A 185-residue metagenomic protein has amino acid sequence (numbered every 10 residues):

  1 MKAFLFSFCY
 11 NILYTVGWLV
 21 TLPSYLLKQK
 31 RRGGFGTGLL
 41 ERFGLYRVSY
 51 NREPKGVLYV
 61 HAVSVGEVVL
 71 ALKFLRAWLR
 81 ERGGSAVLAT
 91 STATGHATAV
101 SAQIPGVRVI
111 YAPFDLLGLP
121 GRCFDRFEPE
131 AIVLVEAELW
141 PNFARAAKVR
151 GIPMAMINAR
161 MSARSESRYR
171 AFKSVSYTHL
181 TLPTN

Functional and structural regions predicted by a protein language model:
K2-L39, V175: A transmembrane-helix-recognition feature enriched in membrane-embedded lipid enzymes and envelope glyco-/phospholipid
P23-G84, L88-V100: N-terminal signal-anchor transmembrane helix
T37-G44, P113-D115, E136, E166-R170: Short gly/ser/thr-rich secondary-structure transition/capping motifs
G66-F143: Membrane-embedded segments
I104-V107, F127, R150-I152, F172-V175: Short, hinge-like loop/turn segments at secondary-structure boundaries
D115-G121, R160-Y177: Nucleotide-sugar donor phosphate/pyrophosphate-binding loop at the beta->alpha transition of glycosyltransferases
A131, A147-R160: Active-site proximal beta-strand in glycosyltransferases
T178-T184: Conserved small/polar residues in nucleotide/adenosyl-binding loops
